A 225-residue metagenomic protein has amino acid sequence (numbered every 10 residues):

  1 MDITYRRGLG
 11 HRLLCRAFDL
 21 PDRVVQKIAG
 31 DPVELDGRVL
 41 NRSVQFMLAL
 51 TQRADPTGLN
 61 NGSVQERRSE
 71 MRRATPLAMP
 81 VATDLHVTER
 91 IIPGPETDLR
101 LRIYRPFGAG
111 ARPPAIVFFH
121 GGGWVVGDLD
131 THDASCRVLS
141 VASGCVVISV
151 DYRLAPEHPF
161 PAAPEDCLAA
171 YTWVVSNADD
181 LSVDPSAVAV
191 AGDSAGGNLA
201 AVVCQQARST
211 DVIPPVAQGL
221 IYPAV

Functional and structural regions predicted by a protein language model:
M1-I103: A glycine/proline-hinged amphipathic helix-loop "lid/cap" segment that gates access to hydrophobic ligand pockets
T97-R100, P106-I116: Proline/glycine-enriched tight loop/beta-turn segments at coil->beta junctions that connect or precede beta-strands
R102, I148-V150, A217: Rossmann-like NAD(H)/NADP(H) cofactor-binding core
A109-P113, F119-H158: Short substrate-entry loop that stabilizes the transition state in hydrolases
D128-L129, S135, I148-A187: Catalytic nucleophile-loop/oxyanion-hole region of alpha/beta-hydrolase and closely related hydrolase-like folds
A169-L181, P185-V225: Primarily recognizes the serine-hydrolase "nucleophile elbow" in alpha/beta-hydrolase and SGNH/GDSL folds
